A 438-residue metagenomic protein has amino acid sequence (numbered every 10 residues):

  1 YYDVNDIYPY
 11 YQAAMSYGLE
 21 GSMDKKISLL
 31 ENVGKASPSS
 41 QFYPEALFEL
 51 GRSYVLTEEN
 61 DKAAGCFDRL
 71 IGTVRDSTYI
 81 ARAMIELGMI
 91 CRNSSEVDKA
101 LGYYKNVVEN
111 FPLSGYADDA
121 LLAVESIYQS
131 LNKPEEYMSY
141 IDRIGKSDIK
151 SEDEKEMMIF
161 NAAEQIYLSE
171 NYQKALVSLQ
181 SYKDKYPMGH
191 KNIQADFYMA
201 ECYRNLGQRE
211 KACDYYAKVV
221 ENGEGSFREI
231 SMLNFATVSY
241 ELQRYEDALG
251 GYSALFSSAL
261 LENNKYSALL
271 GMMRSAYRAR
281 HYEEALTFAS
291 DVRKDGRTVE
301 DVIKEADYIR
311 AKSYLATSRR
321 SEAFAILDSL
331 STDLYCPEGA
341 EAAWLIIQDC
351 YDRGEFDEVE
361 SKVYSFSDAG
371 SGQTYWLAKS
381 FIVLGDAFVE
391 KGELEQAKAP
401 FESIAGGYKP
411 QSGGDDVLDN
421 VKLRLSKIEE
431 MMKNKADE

Functional and structural regions predicted by a protein language model:
Y1-E438: Acidic, polar-rich low-complexity tracts and alpha-helical solenoid repeat scaffolds
